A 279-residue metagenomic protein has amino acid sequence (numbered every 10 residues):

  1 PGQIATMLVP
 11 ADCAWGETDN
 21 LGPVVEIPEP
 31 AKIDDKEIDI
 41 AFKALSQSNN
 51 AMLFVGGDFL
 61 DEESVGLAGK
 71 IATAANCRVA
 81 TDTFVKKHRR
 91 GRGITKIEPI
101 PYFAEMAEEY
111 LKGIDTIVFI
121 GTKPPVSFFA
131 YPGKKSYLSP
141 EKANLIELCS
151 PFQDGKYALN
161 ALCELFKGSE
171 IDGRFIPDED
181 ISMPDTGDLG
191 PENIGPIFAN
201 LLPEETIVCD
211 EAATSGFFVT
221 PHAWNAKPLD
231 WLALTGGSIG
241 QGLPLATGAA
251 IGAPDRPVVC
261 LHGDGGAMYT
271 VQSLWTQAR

Functional and structural regions predicted by a protein language model:
P1, E37-A51, I71, Y110-D115 (+2 more regions): Glycine-rich phosphate/diphosphate-binding loops that line cofactor/substrate pockets in enzymes
P1-G22, A41-A51, E105-A130, E164-D172: Structural signature of the thiamine diphosphate
G2-K36, P132-G173: Terminal amphipathic helices with adjacent charged low-complexity linkers/tails
M7-P10, F54, D82, F119-G121 (+3 more regions): Short beta-strand segments
V9-A14, G57-F59, V85, P124 (+2 more regions): Glycine-rich beta-alpha junction loops
G57-L148, A226-R256, M268-Q272: Glycine-rich, anion-gripping cofactor-binding loops and their flanking helix/strand elements in enzyme active sites
R174-D255: Active-site diphosphate/adenylate-binding microenvironment
A278-R279: A glycine-rich helix N-cap at a beta->alpha junction
